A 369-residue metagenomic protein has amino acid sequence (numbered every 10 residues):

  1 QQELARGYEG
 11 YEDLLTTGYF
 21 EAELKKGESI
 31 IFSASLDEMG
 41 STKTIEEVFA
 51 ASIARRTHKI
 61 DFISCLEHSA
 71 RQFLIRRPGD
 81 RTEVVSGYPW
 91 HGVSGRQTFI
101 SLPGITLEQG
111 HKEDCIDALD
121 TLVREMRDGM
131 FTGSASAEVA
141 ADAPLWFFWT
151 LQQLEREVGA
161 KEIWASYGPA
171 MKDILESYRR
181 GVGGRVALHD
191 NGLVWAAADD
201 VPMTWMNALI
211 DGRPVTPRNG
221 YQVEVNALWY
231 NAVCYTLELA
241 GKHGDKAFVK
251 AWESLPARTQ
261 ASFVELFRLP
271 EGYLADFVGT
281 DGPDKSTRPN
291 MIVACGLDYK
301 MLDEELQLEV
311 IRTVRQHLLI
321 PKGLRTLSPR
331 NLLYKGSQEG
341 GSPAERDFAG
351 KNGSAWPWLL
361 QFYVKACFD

Functional and structural regions predicted by a protein language model:
Q1-D369: Acidic, mature catalytic/reactive cores of soluble proteins
